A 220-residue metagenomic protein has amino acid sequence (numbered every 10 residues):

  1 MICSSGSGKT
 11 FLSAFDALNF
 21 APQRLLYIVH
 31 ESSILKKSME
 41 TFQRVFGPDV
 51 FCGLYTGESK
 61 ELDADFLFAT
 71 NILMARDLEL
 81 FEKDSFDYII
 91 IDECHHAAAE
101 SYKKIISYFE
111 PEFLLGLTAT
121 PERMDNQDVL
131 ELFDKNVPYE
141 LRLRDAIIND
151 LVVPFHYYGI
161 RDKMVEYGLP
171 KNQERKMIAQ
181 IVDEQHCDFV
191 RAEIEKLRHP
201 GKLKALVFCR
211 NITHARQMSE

Functional and structural regions predicted by a protein language model:
M1-D16, F208: Walker A/P-loop
R24-E31, L203-N211: Conserved RecA-like ASCE P-loop NTPase motor core of nucleic-acid helicases/translocases
L25, S33-E58: Conserved helix-turn-beta segment of the N-terminal RecA-like "Helicase ATP-binding" lobe in SF1/SF2 helicases
G57-Y88, A99-K104: Conserved helix/coil segment N-terminal to the catalytic DExD/H
I89, E93-H95, A215: Conserved Walker B
H95-Y157: Post-DEXD/H (motif II) to motif III coupling segment of the RecA-like Helicase ATP-binding lobe
V137-L206: Conserved interdomain linker/interface between the two RecA-like ATPase lobes of SF2 helicase motors
C209-E220: Conserved helicase motor "Helicase C" RecA-like lobe of SF1/SF2 P-loop NTPases
